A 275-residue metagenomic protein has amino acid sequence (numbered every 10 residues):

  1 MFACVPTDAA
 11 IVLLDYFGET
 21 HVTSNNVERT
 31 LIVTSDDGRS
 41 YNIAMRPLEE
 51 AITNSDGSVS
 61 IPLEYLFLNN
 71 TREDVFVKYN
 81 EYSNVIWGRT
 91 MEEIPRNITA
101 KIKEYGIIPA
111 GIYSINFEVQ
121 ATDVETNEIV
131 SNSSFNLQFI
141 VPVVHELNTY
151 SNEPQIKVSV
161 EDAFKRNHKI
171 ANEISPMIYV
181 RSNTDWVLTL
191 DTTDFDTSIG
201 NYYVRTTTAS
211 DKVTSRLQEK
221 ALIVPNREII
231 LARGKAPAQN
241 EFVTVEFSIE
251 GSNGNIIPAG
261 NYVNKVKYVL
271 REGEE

Functional and structural regions predicted by a protein language model:
A3-G57, W87-T207, E228-E275: N-terminal small/polar-rich segments of proteins
T53-Y79, S198-L222: A surface/secretory-pathway sequence property marking extracellular, secreted, or lumenal proteins enriched
E81-V85: Short, glycine/alanine-rich amphipathic alpha-helical segment that often forms an alpha-turn-alpha hairpin
V224-N226: Cationic, histidine-enriched alpha-helical/coil surfaces that engage anionic ligands
